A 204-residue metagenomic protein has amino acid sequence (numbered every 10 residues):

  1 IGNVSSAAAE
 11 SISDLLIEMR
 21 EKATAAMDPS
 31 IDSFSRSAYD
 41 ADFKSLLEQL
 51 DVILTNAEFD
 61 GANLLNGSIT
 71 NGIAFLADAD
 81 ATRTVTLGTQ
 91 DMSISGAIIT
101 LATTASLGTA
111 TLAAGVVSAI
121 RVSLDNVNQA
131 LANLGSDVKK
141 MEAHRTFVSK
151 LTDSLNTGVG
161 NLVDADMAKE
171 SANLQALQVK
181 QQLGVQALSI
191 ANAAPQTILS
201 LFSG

Functional and structural regions predicted by a protein language model:
I1-N156, G160-A165, K169, Q182-G204: Amphipathic alpha-helical coiled-coil/heptad-repeat segments
A176-V179: Internal alpha-helical transmembrane segments of multi-pass membrane proteins, especially GPCRs
